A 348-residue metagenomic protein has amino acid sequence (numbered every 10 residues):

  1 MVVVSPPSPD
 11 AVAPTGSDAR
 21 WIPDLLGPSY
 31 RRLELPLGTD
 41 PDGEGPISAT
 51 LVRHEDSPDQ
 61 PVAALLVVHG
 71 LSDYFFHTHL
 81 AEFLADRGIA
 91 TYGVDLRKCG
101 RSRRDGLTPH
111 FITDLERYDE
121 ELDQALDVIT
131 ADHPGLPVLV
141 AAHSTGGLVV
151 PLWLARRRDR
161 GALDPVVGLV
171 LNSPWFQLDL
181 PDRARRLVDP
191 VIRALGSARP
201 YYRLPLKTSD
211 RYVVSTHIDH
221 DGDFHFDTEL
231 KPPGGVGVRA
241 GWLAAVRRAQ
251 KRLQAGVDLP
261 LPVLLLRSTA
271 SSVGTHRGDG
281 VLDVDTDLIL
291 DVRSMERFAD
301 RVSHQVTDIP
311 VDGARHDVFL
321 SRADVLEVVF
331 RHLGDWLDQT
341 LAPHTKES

Functional and structural regions predicted by a protein language model:
V2-D59: N-terminal cap/lid segment of alpha/beta-hydrolase-fold proteins
V52-C99, R103-D105: Short, surface-exposed "cap/lid" segments of acyl-processing enzymes
H69, A142-G147: Conserved alpha/beta-hydrolase "nucleophile elbow" surrounding the catalytic nucleophile
F111-D132: Alpha/beta-hydrolase active-site loop
D132-S144: Alpha/beta-hydrolase fold nucleophile elbow
T145, V150-A240: Alpha/beta-hydrolase-fold enzymes
R203-P310: Serine-hydrolase catalytic core
Q305-S348: Catalytic active-site module of serine/aspartate enzymes centered on a nucleophile-bearing elbow/loop
